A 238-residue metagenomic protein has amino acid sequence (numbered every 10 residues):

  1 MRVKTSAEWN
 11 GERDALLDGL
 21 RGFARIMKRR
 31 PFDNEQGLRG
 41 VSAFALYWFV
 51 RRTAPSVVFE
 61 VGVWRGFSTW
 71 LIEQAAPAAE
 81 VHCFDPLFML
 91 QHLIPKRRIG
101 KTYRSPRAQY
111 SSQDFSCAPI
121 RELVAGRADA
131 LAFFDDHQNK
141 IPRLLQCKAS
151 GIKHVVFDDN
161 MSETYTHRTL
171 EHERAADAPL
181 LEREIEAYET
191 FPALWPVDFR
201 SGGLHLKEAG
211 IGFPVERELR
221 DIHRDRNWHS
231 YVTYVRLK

Functional and structural regions predicted by a protein language model:
M1-G11: N-terminal auxiliary segments of SAM/dcSAM-dependent transferases
E12-T53, W70: Class I SAM-dependent methyltransferase Rossmann-like catalytic core, especially the SAM/SAH-binding loop
A43, Y47-K238: S-adenosylmethionine/decaboxylated-SAM
